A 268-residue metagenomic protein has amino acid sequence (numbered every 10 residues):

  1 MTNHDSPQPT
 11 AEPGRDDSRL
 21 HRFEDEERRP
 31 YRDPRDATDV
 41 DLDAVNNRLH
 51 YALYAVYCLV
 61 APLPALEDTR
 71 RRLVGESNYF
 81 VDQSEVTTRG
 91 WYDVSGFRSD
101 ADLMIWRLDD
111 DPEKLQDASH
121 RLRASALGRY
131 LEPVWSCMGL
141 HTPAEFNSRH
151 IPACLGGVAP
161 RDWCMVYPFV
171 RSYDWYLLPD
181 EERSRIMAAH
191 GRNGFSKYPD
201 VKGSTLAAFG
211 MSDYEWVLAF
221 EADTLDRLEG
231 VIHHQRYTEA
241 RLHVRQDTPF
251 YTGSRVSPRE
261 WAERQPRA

Functional and structural regions predicted by a protein language model:
T2-D82, D110-L115, V134-S196, F209 (+2 more regions): Short S/T/G/P-rich N-terminal loop/turn motif that feeds into the first structured element of a domain
H50-A52, A101-L103, D162-C164, Y214-V217: Short, surface-exposed beta-edge/turn micro-motifs
Y57-C58, D93-V94, M104-D110, S119-R121 (+3 more regions): A structural feature that tracks compact, well-ordered secondary-structure segments with a strong bias toward
L59-L63, S99-M104: Glycine-/proline-rich flexible loop or hinge segments
N78-A101, G128-P143, R192-V217, V231 (+1 more regions): Short, glycine- and small/hydrophobic-rich beta-strand elements in well-ordered beta-sheets
G96-F97, K114, L127-R129, G156-V158: Short, charge-rich binding segments
P112-E132: Aromatic- and glycine-enriched beta-alpha-beta binding-site module
